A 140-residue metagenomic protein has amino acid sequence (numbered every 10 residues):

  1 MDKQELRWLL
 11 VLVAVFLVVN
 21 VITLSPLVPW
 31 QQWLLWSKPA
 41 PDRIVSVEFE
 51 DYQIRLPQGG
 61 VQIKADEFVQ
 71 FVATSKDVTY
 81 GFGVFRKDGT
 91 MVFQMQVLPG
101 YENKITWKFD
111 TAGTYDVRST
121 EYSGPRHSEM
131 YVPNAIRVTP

Functional and structural regions predicted by a protein language model:
E5-S46, M95-P140: Extracellular/periplasmic metallocenter environments
P39-F68: N-terminal edge beta-strand
T74-T79: Short proline/glycine-enriched turn/loop motifs at strand-loop junctions of beta-rich domains
G81-F85: Beta-strand signatures of extracellular beta-sandwich domains
G89-M95: Surface-exposed loop/edge segments in extracytoplasmic proteins
